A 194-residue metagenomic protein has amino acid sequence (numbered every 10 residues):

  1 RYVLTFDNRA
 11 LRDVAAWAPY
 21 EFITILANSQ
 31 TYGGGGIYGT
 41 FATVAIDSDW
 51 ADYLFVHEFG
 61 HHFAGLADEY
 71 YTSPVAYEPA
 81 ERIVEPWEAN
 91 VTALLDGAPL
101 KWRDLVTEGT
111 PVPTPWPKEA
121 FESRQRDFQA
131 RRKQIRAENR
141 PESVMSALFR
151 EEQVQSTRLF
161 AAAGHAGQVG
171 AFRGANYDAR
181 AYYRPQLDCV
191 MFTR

Functional and structural regions predicted by a protein language model:
R1-Y38: Active-site-proximal segments of metallohydrolase catalytic domains
T5-D7, T43-V44, G170-G174: Short linear interaction motifs
E21, F41, A51, Q186-D188: Extracellular structured ligand-interaction cores
I25-Q30, G65-A67, T193-R194: Active-site-proximal beta-strand/loop segments in catalytic clefts of secreted hydrolases
S29-G34, D49-A51, E69-Y70: Solvent-exposed loop/turn segments at secondary-structure junctions within structured extracellular/periplasmic domains
G35-F59: Short pre-active-site segment immediately N-terminal to the catalytic Zn-binding motif
F59-V75: Catalytic Zn2+-binding segment of zinc metalloproteases
Y70-R194: Replace "(M1/M4/M9/M12/WLM)" with "(e.g., M1/M4/M8/M9/M12/M26/WLM)" and add "not limited to" to clarify scope
